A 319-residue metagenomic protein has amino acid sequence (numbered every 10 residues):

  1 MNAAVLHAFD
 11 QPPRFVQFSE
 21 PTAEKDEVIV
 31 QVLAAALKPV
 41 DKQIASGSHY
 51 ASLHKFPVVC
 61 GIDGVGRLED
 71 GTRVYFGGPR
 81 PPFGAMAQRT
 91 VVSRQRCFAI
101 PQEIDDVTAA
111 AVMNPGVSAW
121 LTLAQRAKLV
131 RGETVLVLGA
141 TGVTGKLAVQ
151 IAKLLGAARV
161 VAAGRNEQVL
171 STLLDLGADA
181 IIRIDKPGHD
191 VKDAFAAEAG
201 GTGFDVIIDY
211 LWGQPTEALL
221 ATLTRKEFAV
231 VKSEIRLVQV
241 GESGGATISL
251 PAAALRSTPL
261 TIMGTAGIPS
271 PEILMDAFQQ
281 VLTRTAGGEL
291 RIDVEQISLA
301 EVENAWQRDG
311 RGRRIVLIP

Functional and structural regions predicted by a protein language model:
S19-L37, S48-G84, R96: Glycine-rich beta-strand-centered segment in the early N-terminal region that forms part of a ligand/cofactor-binding
I62-D63, V74-G139: NAD(P)H dinucleotide-binding glycine-rich loop of Rossmann-like/cofactor-binding domains, especially the beta1-alpha1
A85-M86, G164-T172, T247-A252: Short, glycine/polar-rich helix-capping loops at beta-to-alpha or helix-loop-helix junctions that flank or form
A87, G132, A178, G203-F204 (+1 more regions): Local beta-strand N-terminus motif with an aromatic residue
V112-P187: Mid-domain Rossmann-like dinucleotide-binding core that forms the NAD(H)/NADP(H) cofactor-binding site
K153-K226, I268, L274: Adenosine-nucleotide cofactor-binding segment
Q214-G287: Glycine-rich phosphate-binding loop and adjacent beta-alpha segment of Rossmann(oid) nucleotide-cofactor-binding
E272-P319: C-terminal hydrophobic helical "lid"/dimerization subdomain of Rossmann-like NAD(P)H-dependent oxidoreductases
